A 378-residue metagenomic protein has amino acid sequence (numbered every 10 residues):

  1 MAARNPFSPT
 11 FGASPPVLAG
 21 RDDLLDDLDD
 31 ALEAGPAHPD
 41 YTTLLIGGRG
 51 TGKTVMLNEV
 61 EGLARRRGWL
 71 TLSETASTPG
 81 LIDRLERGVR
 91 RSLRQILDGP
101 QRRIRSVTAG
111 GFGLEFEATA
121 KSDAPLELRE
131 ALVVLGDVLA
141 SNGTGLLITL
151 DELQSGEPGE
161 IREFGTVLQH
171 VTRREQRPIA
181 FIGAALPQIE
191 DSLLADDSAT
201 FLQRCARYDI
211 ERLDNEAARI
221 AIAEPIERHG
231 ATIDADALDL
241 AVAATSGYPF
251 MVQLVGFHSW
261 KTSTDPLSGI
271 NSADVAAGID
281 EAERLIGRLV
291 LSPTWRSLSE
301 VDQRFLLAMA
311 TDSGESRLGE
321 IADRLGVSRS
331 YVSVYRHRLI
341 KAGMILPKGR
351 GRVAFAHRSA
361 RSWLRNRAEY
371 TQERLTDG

Functional and structural regions predicted by a protein language model:
M1-T43, R91, D98-G99, R173 (+1 more regions): A short, basic N-terminal segment
H38-E59: Walker A/P-loop nucleotide-binding motif
N58-G80: Conserved catalytic segments around the Walker B and adjacent sensor/switch elements of P-loop NTPase domains
K121-P187, A195-D196: Conserved Walker B catalytic segment
G159, L325-A342: Short amphipathic alpha-helical interaction segments
R173, I189-A243, V255, T264-L267: Helix-loop-helix "sensor" segment of P-loop NTPases
Q253-V327: Winged-helix-like regulatory helical subdomains adjacent to P-loop NTPase cores
R358-G378: Short, amphipathic alpha-helical interaction segments positioned at domain boundaries
